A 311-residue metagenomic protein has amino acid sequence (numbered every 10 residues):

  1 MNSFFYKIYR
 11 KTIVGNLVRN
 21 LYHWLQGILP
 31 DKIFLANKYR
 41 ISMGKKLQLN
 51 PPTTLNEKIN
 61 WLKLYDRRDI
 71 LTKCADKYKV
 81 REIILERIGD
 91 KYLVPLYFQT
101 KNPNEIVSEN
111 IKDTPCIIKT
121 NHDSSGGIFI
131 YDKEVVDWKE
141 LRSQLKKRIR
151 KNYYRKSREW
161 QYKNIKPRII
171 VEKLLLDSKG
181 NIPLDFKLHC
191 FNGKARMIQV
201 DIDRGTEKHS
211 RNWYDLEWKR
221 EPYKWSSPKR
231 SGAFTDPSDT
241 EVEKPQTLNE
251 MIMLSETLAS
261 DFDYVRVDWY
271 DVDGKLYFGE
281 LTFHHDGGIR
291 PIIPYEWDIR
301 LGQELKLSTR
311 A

Functional and structural regions predicted by a protein language model:
M1-D66: Membrane-proximal basic amphipathic "stem/tether" segments
P51-E134, K146-W160, R168: A conserved helix-loop-beta module that forms one wall/lid of the active-site cleft in ATP-utilizing catalytic domains
R81, N104-V107, S124-F129, W138 (+5 more regions): Short catalytic/ligand-binding loop motif for oxyanion handling, primarily in non-cytosolic enzymes, centered on
T100, H122, K173-L175, C190-N192 (+1 more regions): Short, flexible loop/turn elements at secondary-structure junctions
K112, E134-S231: Phosphate-binding site of ATP-dependent enzymes
H122, I128-F129, E134, W138 (+5 more regions): C-terminal and inter-domain tail/linker signature
K163-R168, N212-L276: A long amphipathic alpha-helix within ATP-dependent nucleotide-binding catalytic cores
D271-A311: C-terminal active-site "lid" helix and adjoining low-complexity regulatory extension at the edge of ATP-using catalytic
